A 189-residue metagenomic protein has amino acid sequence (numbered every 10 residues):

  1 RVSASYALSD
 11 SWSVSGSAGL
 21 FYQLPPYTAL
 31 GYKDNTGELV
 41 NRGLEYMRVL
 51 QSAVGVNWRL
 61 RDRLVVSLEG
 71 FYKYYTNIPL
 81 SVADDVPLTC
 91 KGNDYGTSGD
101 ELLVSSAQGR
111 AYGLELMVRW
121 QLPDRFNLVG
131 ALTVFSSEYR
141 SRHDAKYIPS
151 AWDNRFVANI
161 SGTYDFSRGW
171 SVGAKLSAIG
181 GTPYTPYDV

Functional and structural regions predicted by a protein language model:
R1-A4, V14, V40, L50-V54 (+4 more regions): Hydrophobic, lipid-facing positions within transmembrane beta-strands of outer-membrane proteins
S3, A7, S13-S17, V65-E69 (+3 more regions): Membrane-spanning beta-strand positions in outer-membrane beta-barrel proteins
Y6, D10-S52, Y72-T97, E101 (+1 more regions): Surface-exposed extracellular loop regions of Gram-negative outer-membrane beta-barrel proteins, predominantly
P25, L64, E138-Y139: A short hydrophobic/aromatic micro-motif that marks alpha-helical segments and, especially, helix-coil
G55, R59: Small/polar-residue-rich segments within soluble enzyme cores
Y72-Y74, N93-D188: Gram-negative outer-membrane beta-barrel transporters
